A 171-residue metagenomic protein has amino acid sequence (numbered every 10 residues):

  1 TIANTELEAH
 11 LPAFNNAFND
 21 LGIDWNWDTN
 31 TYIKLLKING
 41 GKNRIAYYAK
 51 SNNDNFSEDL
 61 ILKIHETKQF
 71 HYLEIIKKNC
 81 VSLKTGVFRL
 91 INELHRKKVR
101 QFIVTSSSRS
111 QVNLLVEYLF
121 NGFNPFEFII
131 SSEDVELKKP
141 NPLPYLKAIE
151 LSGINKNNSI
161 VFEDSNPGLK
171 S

Functional and structural regions predicted by a protein language model:
T1, F14, V87-E117: Substrate-recognition element of Asp-dependent hydrolases with the DxDx(T/V) motif
T1-T31: Active-site neighborhood of HAD-like aspartate-dependent phosphohydrolases
A3, Q101-V104, L137, V161-F162: Conserved SAM-binding loop
A9, G40, S82-G86, S107 (+2 more regions): Short beta->alpha linker loops
A17, G40-F56: Helix-loop "lid/cap" segments that line or gate small-molecule binding pockets
G22-K34, N52-I64, G122-F126: Short, surface-exposed acidic
K50-F88, N92, K97: Metal-dependent phosphoesterase signature
K78, S108-I160, N166-K170: Substrate-recognition "cap/lid" segment bordering the active-site pocket of phosphatases
